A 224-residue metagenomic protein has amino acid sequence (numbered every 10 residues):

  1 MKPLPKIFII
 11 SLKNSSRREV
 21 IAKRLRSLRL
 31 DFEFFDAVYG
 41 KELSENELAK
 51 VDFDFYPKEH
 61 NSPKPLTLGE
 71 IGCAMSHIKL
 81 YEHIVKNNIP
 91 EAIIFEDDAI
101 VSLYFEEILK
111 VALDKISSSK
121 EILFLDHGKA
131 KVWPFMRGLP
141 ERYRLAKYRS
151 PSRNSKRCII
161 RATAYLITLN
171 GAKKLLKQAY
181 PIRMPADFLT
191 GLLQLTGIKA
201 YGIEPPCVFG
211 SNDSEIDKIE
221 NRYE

Functional and structural regions predicted by a protein language model:
M1-F95, A99-E224: An acidic/histidine-cluster motif and surrounding catalytic segment that typifies divalent-metal-assisted enzyme active
